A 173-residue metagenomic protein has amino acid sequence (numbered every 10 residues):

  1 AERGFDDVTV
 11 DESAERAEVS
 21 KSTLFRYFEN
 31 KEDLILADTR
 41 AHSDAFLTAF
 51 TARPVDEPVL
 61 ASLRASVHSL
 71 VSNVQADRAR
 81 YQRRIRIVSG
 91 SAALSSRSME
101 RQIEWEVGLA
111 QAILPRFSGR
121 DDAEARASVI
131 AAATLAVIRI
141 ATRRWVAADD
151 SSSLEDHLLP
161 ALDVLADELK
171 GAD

Functional and structural regions predicted by a protein language model:
A1, S22-E29, A37: Base-recognition residues in the alpha-helical recognition helix of bacterial helix-turn-helix
A1-D11, R16: Short, amphipathic alpha-helix enriched in basic
E12-R16, L24, L63: Append "Primarily bacterial transcriptional regulators
A37, D44-R84: Hydrophobic alpha-helical connector segments
A92-F117, A125-A132, I140: Amphipathic alpha-helical packing segments from all-alpha helical-bundle domains
Q111, P115, A148-D173: C-terminal peripheral helix-coil segments that are non-catalytic and often amphipathic
A127, A131-S151, D167-A172: Amphipathic C-terminal alpha-helical segment
